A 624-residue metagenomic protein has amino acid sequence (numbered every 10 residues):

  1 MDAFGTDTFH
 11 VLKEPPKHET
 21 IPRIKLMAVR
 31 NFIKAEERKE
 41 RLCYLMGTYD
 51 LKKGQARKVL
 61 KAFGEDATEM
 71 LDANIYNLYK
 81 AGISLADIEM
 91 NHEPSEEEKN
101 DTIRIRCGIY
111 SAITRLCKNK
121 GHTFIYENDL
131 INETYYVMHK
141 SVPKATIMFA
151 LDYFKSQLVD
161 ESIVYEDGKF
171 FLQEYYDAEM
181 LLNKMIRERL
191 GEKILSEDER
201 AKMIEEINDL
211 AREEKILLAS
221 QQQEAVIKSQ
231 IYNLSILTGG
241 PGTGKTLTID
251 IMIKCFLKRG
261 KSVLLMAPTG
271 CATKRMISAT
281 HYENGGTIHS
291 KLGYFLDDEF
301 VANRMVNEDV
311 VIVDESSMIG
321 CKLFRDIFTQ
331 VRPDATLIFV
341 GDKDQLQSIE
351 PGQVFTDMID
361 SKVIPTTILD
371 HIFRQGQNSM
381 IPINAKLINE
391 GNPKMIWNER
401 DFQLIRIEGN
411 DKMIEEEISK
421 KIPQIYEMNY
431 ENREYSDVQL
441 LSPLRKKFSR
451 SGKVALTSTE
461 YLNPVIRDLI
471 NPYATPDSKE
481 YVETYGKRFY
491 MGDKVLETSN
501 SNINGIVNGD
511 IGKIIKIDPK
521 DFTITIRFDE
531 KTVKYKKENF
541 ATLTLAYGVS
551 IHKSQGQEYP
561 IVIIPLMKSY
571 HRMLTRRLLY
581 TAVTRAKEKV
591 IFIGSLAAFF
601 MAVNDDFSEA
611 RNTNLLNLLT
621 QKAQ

Functional and structural regions predicted by a protein language model:
M1-D198: Accessory, non-ATPase domains that flank or precede helicase/AAA+ motor cores in DNA-metabolism machines
Y165-G240, L247: Pre-Walker A segment
L218, L265, I312, L440 (+1 more regions): Conserved SAM-binding loop
Q223-R400: ASCE P-loop NTPase helicase motor core
K343-L496, S501-N504, I515: Conserved helicase motor core of P-loop NTPases
E497, D510-Q624: C-terminal accessory regions
